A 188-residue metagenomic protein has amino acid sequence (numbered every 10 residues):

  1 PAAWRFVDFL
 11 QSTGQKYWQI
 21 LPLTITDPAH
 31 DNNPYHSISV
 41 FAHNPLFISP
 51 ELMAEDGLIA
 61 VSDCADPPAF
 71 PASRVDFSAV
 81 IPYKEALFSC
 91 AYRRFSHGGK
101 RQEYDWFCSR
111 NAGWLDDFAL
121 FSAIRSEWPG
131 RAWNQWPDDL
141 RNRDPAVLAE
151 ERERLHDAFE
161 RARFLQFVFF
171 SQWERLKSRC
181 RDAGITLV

Functional and structural regions predicted by a protein language model:
P1-V188: Acidic/aromatic-lined carbohydrate-recognition and catalytic surfaces of CAZymes acting on diverse glycans
